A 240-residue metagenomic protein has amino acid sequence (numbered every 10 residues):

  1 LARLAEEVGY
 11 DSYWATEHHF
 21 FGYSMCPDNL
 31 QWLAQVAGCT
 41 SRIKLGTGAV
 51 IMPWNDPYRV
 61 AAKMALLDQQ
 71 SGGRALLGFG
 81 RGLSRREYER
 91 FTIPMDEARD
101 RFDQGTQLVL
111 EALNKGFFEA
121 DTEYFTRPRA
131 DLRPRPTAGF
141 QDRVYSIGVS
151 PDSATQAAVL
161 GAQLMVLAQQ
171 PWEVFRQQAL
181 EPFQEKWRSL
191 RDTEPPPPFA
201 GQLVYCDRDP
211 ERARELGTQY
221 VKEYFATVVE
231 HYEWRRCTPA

Functional and structural regions predicted by a protein language model:
L1-L45, F140-D142: N-terminal beta1-alpha1-beta2 module of alpha/beta enzyme domains
A5, G9, E17, V36 (+5 more regions): Conserved, mostly hydrophobic/aromatic
E7, D96-R133, V174-A240: An alpha-helical appendage that flanks or caps ligand/catalytic pockets
Y13-A15, L45-G48, A75-F79, V144-I147 (+2 more regions): Hydrophobic faces of well-ordered beta-strands that scaffold small-molecule active sites in alpha/beta enzyme cores
M25-W32, P171-F183: Active-site-adjacent beta->alpha loops and helix N-cap segments on the catalytic face of soluble alpha/beta enzymes
C39-R42, S71, A158-M165: Glycine-enriched alpha-helix->loop->beta-strand junction motifs that scaffold or abut catalytic
P53-A120, L164-M165, Q170-W172: Flexible, glycine-rich active-site loops centered on histidine and acidic residues that chelate a metal or position
V149-P171, A179: A conserved active-site cap/scaffold subdomain adjacent to cofactor or substrate pockets
